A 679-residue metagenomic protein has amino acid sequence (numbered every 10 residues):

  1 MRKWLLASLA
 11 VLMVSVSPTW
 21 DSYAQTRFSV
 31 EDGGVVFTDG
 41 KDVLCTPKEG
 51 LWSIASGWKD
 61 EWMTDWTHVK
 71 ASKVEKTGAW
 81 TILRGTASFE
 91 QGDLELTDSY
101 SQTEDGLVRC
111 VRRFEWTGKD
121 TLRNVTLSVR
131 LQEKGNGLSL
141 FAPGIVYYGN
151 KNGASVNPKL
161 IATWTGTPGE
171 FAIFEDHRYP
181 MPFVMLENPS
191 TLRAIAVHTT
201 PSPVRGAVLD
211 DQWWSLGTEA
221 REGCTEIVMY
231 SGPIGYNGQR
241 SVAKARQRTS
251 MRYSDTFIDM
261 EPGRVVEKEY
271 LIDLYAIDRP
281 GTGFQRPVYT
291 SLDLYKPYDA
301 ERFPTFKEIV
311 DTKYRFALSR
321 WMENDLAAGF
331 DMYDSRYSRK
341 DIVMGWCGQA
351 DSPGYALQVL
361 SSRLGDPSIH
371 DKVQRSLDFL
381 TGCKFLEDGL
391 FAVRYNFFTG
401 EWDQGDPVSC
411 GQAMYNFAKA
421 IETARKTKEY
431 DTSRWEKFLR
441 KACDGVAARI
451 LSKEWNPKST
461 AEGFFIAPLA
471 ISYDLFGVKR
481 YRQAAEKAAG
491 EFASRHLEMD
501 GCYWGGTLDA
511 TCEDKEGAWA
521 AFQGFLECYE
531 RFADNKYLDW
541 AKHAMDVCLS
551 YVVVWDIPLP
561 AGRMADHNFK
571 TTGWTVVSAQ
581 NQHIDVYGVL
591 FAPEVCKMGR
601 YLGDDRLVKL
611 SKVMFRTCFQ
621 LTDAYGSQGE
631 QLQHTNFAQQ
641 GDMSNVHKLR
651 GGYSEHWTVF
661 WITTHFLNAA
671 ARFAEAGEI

Functional and structural regions predicted by a protein language model:
A7-S15: Bacterial N-terminal signal peptides
S22-A24: Boundary at the C-terminal end of the N-terminal hydrophobic targeting segment
S29-V35, T46, G50-P262: Beta-strand/loop-rich accessory regions of lumenal/periplasmic or secreted enzymes, predominantly carbohydrate-active
L83-G85, D351-P367, Q412-Y430, F464-K479 (+4 more regions): Well-ordered alpha-helical scaffold segments within catalytic/enzyme domains
M260, R264, D278-V343, Q374-R375 (+4 more regions): Low-complexity, Ser/Thr/Pro/Gly-enriched N-terminal "stalk/linker" regions
F303, K307-L318, G354, P367-T381 (+8 more regions): Hydrophobic core segments within long, regular secondary-structure runs in both alpha- and beta-rich folds
E323-M344, G389-Q412, S452-L475, G501-G524 (+2 more regions): Carbohydrate-binding/catalytic loop surfaces
F476, E491-D509, F532, K536-E655 (+1 more regions): Non-catalytic carbohydrate-binding regions of carbohydrate-active enzymes
